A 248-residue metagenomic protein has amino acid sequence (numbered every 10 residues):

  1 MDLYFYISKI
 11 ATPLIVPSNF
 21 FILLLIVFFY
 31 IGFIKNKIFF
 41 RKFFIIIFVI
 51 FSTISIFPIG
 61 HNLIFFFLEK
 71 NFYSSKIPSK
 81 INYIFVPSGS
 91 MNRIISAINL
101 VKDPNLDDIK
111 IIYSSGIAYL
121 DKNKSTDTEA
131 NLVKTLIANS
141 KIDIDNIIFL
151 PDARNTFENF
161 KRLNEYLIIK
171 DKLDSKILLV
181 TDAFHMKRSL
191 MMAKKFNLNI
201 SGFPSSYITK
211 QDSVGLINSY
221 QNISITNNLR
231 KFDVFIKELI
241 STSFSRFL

Functional and structural regions predicted by a protein language model:
M1-F33: Membrane-embedded alpha-helical segments of integral membrane proteins
Y4, S8, K37-I38, P78 (+1 more regions): Juxtamembrane/transmembrane-helix boundary motifs in multi-pass membrane proteins
I7, A11, Y207, L216-L248: Short, surface-exposed patches at the edges or C-terminal ends of soluble domains, predominantly
G32-K42: Membrane-interface helix-boundary motifs at transmembrane edges
F40-I50: Interfacial segments of alpha-helical transmembrane regions
F48, T53-L229: A structural signal for short, hydrophobic/glycine-enriched beta-strand patches
